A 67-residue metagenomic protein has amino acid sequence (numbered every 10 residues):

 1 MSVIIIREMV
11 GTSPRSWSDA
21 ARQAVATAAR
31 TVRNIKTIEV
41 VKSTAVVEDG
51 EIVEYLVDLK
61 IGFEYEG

Functional and structural regions predicted by a protein language model:
M1-G67: N-terminal, polar/charged subdomain of small-to-medium soluble alpha/beta proteins
